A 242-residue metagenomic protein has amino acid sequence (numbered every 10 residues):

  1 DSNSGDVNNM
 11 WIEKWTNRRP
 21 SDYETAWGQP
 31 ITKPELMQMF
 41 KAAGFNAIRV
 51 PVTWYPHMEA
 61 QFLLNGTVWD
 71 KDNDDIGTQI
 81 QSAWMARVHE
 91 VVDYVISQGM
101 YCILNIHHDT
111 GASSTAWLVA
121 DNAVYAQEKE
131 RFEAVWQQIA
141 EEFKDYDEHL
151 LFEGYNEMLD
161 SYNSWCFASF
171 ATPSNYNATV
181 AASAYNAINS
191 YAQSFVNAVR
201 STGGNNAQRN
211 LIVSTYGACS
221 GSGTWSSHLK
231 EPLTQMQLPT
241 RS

Functional and structural regions predicted by a protein language model:
D1-Q29, S242: Glycan-binding loop/region signatures in secreted carbohydrate-active enzymes
S2, W54-M58, T110-A112, M158 (+1 more regions): Feature marks short, surface-exposed loop/turn motifs that line or immediately flank catalytic pockets and channel
S2-K14, F62-T67, C166-F170: Short, flexible, mixed-charge acidic loops at enzyme active sites
V7-I12, P34-L36, S226: Intrinsically disordered, low-complexity regions
R19-I48, P56-M58, F62-G154, A187-A198: An active-site-proximal structural segment forming one wall of the substrate-binding cleft that immediately precedes
R19-S21, A123-V124, E133-Q137, E141-L151 (+1 more regions): Extracellular glycoside hydrolase catalytic/binding regions
P51: Residues forming the ATP-binding cleft of Hanks-type serine/threonine protein kinase domains
